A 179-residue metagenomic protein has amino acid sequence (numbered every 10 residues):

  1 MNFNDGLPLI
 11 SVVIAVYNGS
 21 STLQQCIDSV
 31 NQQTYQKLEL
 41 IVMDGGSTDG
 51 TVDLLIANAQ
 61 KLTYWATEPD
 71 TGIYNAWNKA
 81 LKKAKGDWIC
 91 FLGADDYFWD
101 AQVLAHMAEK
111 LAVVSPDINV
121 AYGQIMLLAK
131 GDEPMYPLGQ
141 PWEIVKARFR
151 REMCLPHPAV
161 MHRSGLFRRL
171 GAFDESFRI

Functional and structural regions predicted by a protein language model:
M1-N31: N-proximal low-complexity "stem/linker" segments adjacent to membrane-targeting elements
D5-I10, N31-V42, G50, K61-Y64: Short loop->beta transition adjacent to catalytic acidic/histidine clusters or analogous donor-positioning motifs
S21-Q24, D49-A57: Acidic helix N-cap motif at the loop->helix transition within catalytic regions of sugar-transfer enzymes
D44-D53, G93: A conserved acidic beta->alpha catalytic loop
T67-A84: Glycine-rich, basic loop-to-helix element that forms the pyrophosphate-binding segment of sugar-nucleotide handling
I89: Short aromatic/hydrophobic "clamp" motif used to bind/position activated sugar donors
Y97, A101-M135: Conserved donor NDP-sugar-binding/catalytic core segment of glycosyltransferases
G123, A129, P137-I179: Conserved nucleotide-sugar donor-binding catalytic segment
